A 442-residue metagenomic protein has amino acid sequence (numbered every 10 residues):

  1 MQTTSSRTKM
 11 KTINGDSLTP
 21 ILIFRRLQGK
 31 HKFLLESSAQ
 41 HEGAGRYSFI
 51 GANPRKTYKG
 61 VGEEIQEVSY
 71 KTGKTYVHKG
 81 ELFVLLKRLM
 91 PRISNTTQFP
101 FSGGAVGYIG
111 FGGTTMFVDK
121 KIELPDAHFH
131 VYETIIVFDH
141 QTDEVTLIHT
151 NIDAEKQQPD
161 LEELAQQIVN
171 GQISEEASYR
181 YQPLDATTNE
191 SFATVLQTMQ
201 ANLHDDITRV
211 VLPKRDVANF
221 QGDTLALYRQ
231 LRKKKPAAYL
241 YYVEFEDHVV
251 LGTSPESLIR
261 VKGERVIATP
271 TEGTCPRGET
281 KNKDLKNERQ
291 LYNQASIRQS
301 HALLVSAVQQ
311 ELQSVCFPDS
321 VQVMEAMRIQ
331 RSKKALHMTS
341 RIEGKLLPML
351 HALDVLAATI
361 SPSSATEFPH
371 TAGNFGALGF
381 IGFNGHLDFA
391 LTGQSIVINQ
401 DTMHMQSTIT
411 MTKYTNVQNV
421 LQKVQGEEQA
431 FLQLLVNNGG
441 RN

Functional and structural regions predicted by a protein language model:
M1-K59, R441-N442: An N-terminal JmjN-like helical accessory module and its immediate linker preceding a catalytic domain
M10-N14, I23, T146-Q167, R260-K333 (+1 more regions): Cytosolic ligand/metal-binding cores
F24, Y58, G107, I136 (+4 more regions): A residue-level signal for conserved active-site and pocket-lining positions in enzyme catalytic cores
K30-A39, A105-V106, T208-V211, A237-E244 (+1 more regions): A short, Trp-centered hydrophobic/proline-enriched beta-strand micro-motif
F33, E63-Y70: Short polybasic amphipathic segments
S37, K71, H78-V217, I398-D401 (+1 more regions): Non-catalytic accessory segments adjacent to catalytic cores
G45-K59, R209-R298, S314, D319 (+2 more regions): An anion-binding catalytic pocket shared by soluble metabolic enzymes
M338-N442: Conserved hydrophobic core element of enzyme catalytic domains
